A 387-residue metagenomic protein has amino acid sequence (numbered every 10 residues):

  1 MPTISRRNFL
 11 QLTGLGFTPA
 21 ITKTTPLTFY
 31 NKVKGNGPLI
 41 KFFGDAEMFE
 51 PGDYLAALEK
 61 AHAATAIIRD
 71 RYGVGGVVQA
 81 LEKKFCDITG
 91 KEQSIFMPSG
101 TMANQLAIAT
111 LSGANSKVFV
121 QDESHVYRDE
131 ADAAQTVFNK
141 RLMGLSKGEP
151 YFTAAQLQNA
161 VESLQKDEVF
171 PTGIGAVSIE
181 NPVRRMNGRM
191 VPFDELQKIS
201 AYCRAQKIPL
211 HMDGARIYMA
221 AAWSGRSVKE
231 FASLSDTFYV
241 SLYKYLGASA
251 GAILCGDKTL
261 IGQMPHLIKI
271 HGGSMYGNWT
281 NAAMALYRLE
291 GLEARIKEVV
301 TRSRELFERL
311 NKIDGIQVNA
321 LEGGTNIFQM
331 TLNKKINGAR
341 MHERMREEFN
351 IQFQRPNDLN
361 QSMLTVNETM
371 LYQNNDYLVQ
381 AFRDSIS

Functional and structural regions predicted by a protein language model:
M1-F17: N-terminal secretory signal peptides and thylakoid transit peptides that target proteins across membranes
G16, T28-H62, I68-S94, P98-A320 (+4 more regions): Conserved PLP-enzyme active-site core in the AAT-like
T18-T22: Hydrophobic h-region of N-terminal signal peptides that target proteins for export in Gram-negative bacteria
T24-P26: Surface-exposed flexible segments
E343-Q361: Short glycine/proline-rich, acidic loop/turn segments that cap or connect secondary-structure elements
